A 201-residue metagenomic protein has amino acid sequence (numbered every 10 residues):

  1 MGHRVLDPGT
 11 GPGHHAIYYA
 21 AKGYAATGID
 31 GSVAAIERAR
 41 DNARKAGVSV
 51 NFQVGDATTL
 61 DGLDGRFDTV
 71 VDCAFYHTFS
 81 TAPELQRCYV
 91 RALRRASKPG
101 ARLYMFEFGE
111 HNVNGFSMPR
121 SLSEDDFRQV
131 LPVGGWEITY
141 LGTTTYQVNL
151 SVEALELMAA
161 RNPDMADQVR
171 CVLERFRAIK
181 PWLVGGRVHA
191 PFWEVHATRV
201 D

Functional and structural regions predicted by a protein language model:
P12-K22: Conserved SAM-binding loop of SAM-dependent methyltransferases across substrates and taxa, primarily the Class I
S32-A34: Conserved SAM/SAH-binding beta-strand->alpha-helix loop
A39-R40: Conserved SAM-binding loop
A46-T59: Conserved SAM-binding strand-loop segment of SAM-dependent methyltransferases
G62-V70: A short acidic, Gly/Pro-enriched loop at the edge of an enzyme's catalytic core that lines a small-molecule cofactor
R87-P99: A short glycine-rich, Lys/Arg-flanked "PGG" loop and its adjoining helix->strand segment in the class I
G100-E107: Conserved beta-strand signature within the Rossmann-like core of class I S-adenosyl-L-methionine
R120-G135, Y140-L141: Short alpha-helix
